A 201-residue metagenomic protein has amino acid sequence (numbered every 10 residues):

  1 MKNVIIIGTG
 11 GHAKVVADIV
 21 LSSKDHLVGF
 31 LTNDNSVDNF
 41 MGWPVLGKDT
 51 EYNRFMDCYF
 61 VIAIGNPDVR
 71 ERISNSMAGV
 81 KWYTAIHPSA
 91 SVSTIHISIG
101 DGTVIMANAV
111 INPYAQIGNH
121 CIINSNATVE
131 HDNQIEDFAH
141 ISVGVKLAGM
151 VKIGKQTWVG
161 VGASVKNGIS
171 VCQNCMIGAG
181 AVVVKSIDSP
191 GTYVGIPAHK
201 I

Functional and structural regions predicted by a protein language model:
M1-F40, L46-K48, N53-R54, T103: Hydrophobic, well-ordered beta-alpha structural blocks that scaffold small-molecule cofactor pockets
T9, T32-N33, G65, H87 (+1 more regions): Cofactor-binding loop segments of dinucleotide-utilizing enzymes, especially the Rossmann-like FAD- and NAD(P)+-binding
G11, D68-V69, S98: Short alpha-helical
A17-I19, R72-S76, I117-G118, D188-S189: Short amphipathic alpha-helical segments
K24-L27, G42, D57, G79 (+2 more regions): A generic structural signal for alpha->beta connector loops
S36-S93: Phosphate-bearing ligand-interacting subdomains that bind or position ATP/ADP/UDP/GDP/NAD(P) or nucleotide-linked
I86-I201: Structural signal for interior beta-strand "rungs" in well-ordered beta-sheet cores of soluble enzyme domains
